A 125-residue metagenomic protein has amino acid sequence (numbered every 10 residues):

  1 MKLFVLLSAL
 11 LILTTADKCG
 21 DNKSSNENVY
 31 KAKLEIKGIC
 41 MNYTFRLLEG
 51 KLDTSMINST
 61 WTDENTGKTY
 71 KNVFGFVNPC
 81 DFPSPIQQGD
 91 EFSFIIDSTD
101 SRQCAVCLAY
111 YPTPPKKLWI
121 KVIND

Functional and structural regions predicted by a protein language model:
M1-K18: Sec-dependent bacterial lipoprotein signal peptides
L13-L34: Bacterial Sec-dependent N-terminal signal peptides
I39-E49: Short aromatic-glycine-enriched beta-strand elements
S59-V73: Short, basic/aromatic beta-hairpin or loop at an interaction surface
N72-F94: Short nucleic-acid-contacting surface segments enriched for D/E, G, S/T with interspersed K/R
D97-Q103: Short, charged beta-turn/beta-strand-edge "cap" motif at the junction between a beta-strand and an adjacent loop
Q103-P112: Beta-sandwich strand segments
Y111-D125: Short peripheral tails and domain-boundary helices/loops at the edges of structured domains
